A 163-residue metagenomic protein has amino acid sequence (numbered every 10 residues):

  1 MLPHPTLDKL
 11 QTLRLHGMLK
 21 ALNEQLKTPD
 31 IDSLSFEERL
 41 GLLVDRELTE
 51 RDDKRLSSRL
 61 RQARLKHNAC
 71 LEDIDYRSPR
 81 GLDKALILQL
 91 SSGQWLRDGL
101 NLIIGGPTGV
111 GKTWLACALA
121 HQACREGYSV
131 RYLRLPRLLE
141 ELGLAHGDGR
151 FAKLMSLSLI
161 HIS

Functional and structural regions predicted by a protein language model:
M1-L19: Charged, compositionally biased N-terminal leader segments and the immediate start of the first structured element
K20-K66: Interdomain "pre-motor" coupling segment immediately N-terminal to P-loop NTPase/helicase cores
E72-L90: N-terminal pre-Walker A segment at the start of P-loop NTPase domains
K84, R131-L157: Short glycine-rich substrate-engagement loop in P-loop NTPases that contacts/grips substrate
S92-G99: Phosphate-binding P-loop
N101-T113: Walker A/P-loop nucleotide-binding motif
V110-G127: Walker A/P-loop
I160-I162: Conserved small/polar residues in nucleotide/adenosyl-binding loops
